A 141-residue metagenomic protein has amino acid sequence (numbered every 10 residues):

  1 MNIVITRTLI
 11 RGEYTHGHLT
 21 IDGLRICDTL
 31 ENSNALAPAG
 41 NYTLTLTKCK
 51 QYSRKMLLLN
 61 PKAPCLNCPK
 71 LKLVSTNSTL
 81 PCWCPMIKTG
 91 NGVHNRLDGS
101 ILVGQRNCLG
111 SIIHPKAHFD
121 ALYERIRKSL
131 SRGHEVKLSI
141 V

Functional and structural regions predicted by a protein language model:
M1-H134: Cell wall/extracellular polymer interaction/catalysis modules
K137-L138: Mixed-charge, Lys/Arg-enriched low-complexity segments
